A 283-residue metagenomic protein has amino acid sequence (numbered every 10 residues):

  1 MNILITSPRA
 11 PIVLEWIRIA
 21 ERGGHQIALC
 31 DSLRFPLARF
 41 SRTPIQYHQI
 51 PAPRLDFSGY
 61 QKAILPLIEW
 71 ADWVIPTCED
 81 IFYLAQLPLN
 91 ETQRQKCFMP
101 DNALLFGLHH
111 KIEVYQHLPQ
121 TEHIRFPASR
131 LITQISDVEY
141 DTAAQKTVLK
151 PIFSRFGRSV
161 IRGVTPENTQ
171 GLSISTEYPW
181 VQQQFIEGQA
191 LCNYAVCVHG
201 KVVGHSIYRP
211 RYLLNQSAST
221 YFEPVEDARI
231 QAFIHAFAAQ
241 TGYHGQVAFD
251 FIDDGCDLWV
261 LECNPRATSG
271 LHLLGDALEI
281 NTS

Functional and structural regions predicted by a protein language model:
M1-M99: ATP-binding N-terminal substructure of ATP-dependent carboxylate-amine bond-forming enzymes
Q26-A28, F126-P127, T147, W180: Hydrophobic anchor at the start of a short beta-strand that flanks the dinucleotide cofactor-binding loop
I45, L89-R162: A conserved helix-loop-beta module that forms one wall/lid of the active-site cleft in ATP-utilizing catalytic domains
F57-E69, D137-T142, G171-I174: Short amphipathic alpha-helix with an adjacent loop that forms part of the alpha/beta core around
F153-S154, F185-G188, H199, T241-G245: A short catalytic or substrate-binding loop motif that flags glycine-/basic-rich loops and adjacent residues that bind
V164-A232, I252-W259: Phosphate-binding site of ATP-dependent enzymes
T241-L273: Conserved metal-phosphate-binding beta-hairpin within the catalytic cores of diverse ATP-dependent phosphoryl-transfer
S269-S283: C-terminal active-site "lid" helix and adjoining low-complexity regulatory extension at the edge of ATP-using catalytic
